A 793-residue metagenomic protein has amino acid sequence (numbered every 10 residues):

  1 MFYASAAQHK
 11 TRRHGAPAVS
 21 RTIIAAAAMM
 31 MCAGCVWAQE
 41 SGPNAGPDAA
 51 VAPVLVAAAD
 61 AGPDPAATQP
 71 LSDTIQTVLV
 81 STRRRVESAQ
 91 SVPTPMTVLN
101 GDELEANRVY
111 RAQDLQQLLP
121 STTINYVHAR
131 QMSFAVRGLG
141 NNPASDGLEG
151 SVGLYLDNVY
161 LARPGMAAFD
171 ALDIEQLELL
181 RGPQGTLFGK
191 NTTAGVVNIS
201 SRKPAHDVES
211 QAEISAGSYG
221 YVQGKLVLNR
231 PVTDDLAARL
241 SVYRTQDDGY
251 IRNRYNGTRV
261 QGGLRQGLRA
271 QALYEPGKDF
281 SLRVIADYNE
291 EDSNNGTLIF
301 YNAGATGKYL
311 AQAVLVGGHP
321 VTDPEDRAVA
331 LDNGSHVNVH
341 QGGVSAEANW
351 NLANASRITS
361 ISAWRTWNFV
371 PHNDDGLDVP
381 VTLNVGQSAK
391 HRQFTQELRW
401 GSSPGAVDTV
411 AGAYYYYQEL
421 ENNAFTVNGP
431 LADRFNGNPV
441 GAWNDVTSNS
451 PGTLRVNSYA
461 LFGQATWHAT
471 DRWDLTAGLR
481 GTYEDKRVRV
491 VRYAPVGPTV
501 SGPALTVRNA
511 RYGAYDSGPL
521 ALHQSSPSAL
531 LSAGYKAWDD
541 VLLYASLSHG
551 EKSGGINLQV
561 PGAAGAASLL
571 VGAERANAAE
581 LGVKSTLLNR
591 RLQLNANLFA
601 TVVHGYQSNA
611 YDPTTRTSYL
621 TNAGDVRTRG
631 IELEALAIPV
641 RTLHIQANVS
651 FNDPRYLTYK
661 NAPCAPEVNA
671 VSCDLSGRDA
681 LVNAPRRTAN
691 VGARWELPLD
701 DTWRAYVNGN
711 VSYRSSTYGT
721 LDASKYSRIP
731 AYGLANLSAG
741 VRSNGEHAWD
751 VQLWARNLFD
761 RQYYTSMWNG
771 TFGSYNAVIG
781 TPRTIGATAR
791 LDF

Functional and structural regions predicted by a protein language model:
F2-N107, D114-L119, K278-D279, V344 (+3 more regions): N-terminal Sec signal peptide and the immediately downstream disordered periplasmic leader that contains the TonB box
A6, N229, A389-G401, G405-G412 (+2 more regions): Conserved C-terminal beta-signal and adjacent last beta-strands/turns of outer-membrane beta-barrel proteins
P65-D207, L581: Acidic, small-polar-rich N-terminal luminal/periplasmic segments of exported/outer-membrane proteins
E149-S151, R163, L172-R181, T186-L268 (+7 more regions): Outer-membrane beta-barrel translocator/receptor signature
N198, A205-D207, E213-S215, L226-E325 (+7 more regions): Periplasmic-side early beta-strands and strand-to-turn transitions of outer-membrane beta-barrels
I251-R259, G296-A330, D374-N384, F425-P451 (+6 more regions): Solvent-exposed loop segments that connect transmembrane elements
S345-N351, R357-N373, K536-K552, Q559 (+3 more regions): Membrane-embedded beta-barrel scaffold of Gram-negative outer-membrane proteins
D408, D471-R472, N595, A600-V602 (+1 more regions): Gram-negative outer-membrane beta-barrel transporters
